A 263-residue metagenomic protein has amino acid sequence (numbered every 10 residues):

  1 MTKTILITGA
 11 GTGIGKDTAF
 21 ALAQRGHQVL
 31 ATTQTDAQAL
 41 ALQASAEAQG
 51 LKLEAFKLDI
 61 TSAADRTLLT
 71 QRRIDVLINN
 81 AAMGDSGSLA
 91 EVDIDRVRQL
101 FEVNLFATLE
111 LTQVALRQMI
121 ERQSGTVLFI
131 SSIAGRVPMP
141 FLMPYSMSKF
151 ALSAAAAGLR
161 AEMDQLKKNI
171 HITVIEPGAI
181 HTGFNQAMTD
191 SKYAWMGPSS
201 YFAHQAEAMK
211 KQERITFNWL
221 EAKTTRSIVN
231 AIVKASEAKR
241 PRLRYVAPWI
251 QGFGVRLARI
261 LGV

Functional and structural regions predicted by a protein language model:
G11-G13: Conserved glycine-rich cofactor-binding loop
R25-L40: Conserved glycine-rich Rossmann-like NAD(P)H-binding loop of the short-chain dehydrogenase/reductase
N80-D85: Conserved NAD(P)H cofactor-binding loop of Rossmann-fold oxidoreductase domains
S88-L89, R96-R98: Substrate-binding pocket helix/loop in short-chain dehydrogenase/reductase
T112, S148-A151: Active-site helix of classical SDR
S132: Residue(s) in the substrate-gating loop at a strand-loop-helix junction that position the organic substrate next
D164-R242: SDR active-site lid
